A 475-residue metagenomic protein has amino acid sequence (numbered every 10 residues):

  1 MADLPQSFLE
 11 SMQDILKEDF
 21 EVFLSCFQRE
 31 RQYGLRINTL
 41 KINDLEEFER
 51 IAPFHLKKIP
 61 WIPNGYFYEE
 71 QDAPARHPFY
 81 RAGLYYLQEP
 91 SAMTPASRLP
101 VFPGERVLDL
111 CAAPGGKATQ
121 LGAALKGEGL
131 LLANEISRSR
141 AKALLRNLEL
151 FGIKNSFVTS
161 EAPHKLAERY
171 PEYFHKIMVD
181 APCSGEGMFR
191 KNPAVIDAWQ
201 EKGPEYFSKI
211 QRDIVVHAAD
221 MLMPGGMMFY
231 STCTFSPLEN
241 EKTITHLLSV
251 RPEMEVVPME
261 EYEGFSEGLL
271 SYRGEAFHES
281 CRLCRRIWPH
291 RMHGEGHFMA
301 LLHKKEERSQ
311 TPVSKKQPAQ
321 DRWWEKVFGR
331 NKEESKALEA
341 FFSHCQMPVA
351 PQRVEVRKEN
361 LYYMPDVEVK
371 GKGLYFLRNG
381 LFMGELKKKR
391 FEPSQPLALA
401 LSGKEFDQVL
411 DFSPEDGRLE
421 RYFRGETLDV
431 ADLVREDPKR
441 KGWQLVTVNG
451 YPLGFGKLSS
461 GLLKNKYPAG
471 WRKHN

Functional and structural regions predicted by a protein language model:
M1-I15, D19-I51, E295-F298, K305-N475: Polybasic, low-complexity RNA-engagement segments
Y33-M93: Conserved AdoMet
G104-A113, L132: Conserved class I S-adenosyl-L-methionine
P114-G127: Conserved SAM-binding loop of SAM-dependent methyltransferases across substrates and taxa, primarily the Class I
L125-K126, L222-P224: Helix-to-beta-strand junctions that scaffold the AdoMet/dcAdoMet cofactor pocket in Class I SAM-dependent enzymes
N134-E172, V179: S-adenosyl-L-methionine
S139, H175-H217, C233-N240, S266 (+1 more regions): Mobile active-site "lid"/loop adjacent to the S-adenosyl-L-methionine
F174, M227-Y230, F235-N360: Class I S-adenosyl-L-methionine
